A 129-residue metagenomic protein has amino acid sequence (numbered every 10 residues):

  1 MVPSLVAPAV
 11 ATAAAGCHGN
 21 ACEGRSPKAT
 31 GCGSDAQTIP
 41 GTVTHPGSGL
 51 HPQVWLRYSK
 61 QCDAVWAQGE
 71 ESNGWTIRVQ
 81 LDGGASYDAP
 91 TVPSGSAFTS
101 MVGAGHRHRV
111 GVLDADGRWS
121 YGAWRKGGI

Functional and structural regions predicted by a protein language model:
M1-T12: Secretory targeting and sorting signals
T12-I129: Post-signal peptide N-terminal regions of Sec-secreted extracellular proteins
